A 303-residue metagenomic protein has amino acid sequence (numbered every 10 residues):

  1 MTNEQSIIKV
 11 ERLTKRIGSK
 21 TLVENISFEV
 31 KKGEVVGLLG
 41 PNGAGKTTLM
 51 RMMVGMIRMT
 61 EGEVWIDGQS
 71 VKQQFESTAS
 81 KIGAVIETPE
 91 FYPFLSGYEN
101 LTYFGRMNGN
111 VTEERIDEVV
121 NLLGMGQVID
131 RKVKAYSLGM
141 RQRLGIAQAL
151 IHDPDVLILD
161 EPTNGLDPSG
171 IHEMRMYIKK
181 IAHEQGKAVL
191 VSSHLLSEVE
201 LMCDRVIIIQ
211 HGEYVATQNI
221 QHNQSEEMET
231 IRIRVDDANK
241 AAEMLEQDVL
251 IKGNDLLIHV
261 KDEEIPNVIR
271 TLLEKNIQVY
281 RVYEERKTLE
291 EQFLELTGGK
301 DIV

Functional and structural regions predicted by a protein language model:
M1-T14, G299-V303: ABC-family P-loop ATPase nucleotide-binding domain
Q5-I8, K15-V191, L196-Q210: ABC transporter nucleotide-binding domains
T14, Y98, L122, G126 (+4 more regions): Alpha-helix N-cap/helix-start and coil->helix boundary motif
Q73, Y92, V111, S197 (+4 more regions): Short alpha-helical
Q74, N223, Q292, L296: Residues that scaffold the ATP/ADP-binding catalytic core of kinase and kinase-like folds
R175-D262: ABC transporter nucleotide-binding domain
E229-L296, V303: Short, charged/small-residue-rich alpha-helical element at the C-terminal edge of ABC transporter nucleotide-binding
